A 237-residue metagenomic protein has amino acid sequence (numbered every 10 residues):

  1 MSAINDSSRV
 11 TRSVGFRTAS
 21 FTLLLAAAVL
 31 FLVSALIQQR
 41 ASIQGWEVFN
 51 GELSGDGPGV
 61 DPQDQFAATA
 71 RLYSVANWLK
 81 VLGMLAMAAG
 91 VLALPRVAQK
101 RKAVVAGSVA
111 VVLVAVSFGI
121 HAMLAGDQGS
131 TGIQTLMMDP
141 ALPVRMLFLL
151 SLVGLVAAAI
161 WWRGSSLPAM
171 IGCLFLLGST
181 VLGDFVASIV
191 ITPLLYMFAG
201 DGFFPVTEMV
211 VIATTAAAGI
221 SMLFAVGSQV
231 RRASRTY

Functional and structural regions predicted by a protein language model:
M1-R9, V230-Y237: Short, charged juxtamembrane terminal tails flanking transmembrane helices
S2-K100: N-terminal topogenic module of multi-pass integral membrane proteins
V48-T69, A125-L142, F185-V210: Interfacial non-cytosolic loop connecting adjacent transmembrane helices
T69-A86, M138-L152, G202-A217: Alpha-helical transmembrane segments of polytopic membrane proteins
A93-A106, I160-G172: Membrane-interface helix-boundary motifs at transmembrane edges
R101-H121, I171-D184: Transmembrane alpha-helical segments of multi-pass membrane proteins
V109-R163: Membrane-proximal helix-loop-helix units in multi-pass membrane proteins
F148-Y237: Terminal transmembrane helical module of multi-pass membrane proteins
